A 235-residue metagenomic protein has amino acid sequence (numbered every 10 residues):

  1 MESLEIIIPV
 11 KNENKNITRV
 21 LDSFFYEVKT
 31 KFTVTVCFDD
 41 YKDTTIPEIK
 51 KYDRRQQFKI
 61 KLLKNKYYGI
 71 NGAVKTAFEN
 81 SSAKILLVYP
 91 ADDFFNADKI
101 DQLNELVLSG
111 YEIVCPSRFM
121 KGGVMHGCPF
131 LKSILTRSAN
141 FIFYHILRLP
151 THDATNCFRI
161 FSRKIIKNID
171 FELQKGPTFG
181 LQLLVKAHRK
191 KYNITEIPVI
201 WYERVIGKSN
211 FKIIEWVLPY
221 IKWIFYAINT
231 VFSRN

Functional and structural regions predicted by a protein language model:
M1-L4, I8-P9, K15, D22 (+3 more regions): Hydrophobic helical membrane-anchoring modules
E2-E5, F24-V36, F58-I60: Short loop->beta transition adjacent to catalytic acidic/histidine clusters or analogous donor-positioning motifs
E13-N16, Y41, I70: Donor nucleotide-sugar binding loop of glycosyltransferases
T33, I46-N80: Conserved donor nucleotide-binding strand/loop of the catalytic core
F38-P47, D93: A conserved acidic beta->alpha catalytic loop
T45, D98-I100, L183: Acidic donor-diphosphate engagement hotspot in glycosyltransferases and nucleotidyltransferases that stabilizes
K66-E79, I85, A97-I169, L173-P177 (+2 more regions): Acceptor/aglycone-binding surface of glycosyltransferases and processive sugar-polymer synthases
K84-D93: Short beta-strand-to-loop acidic/aromatic patch adjacent to the donor-nucleotide binding site
